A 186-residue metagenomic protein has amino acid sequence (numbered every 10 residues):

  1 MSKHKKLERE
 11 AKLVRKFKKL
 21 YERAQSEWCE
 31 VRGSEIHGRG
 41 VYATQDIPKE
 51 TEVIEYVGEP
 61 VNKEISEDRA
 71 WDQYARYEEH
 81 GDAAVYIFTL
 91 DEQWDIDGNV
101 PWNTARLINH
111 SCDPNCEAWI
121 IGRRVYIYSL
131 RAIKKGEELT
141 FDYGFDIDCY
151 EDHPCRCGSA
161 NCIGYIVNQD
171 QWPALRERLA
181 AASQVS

Functional and structural regions predicted by a protein language model:
M1-L7, S111-S186: C-terminal SET catalytic tail plus cysteine-rich post-SET Zn-binding segment of SAM-dependent SET-domain
H4-L7, V14-A118, L175: Catalytic cores of histone-lysine modification enzymes
